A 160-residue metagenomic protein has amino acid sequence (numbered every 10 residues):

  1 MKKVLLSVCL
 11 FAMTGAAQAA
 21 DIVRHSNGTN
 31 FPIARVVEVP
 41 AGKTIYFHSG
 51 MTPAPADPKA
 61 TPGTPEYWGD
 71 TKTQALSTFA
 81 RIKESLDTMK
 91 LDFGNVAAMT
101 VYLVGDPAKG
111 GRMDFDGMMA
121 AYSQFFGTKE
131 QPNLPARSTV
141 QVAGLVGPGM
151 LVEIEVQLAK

Functional and structural regions predicted by a protein language model:
K3-C9, M13-A80, E84-A97, D106-K160: N-terminal presequence-like segments and the immediate start of the first folded domain
